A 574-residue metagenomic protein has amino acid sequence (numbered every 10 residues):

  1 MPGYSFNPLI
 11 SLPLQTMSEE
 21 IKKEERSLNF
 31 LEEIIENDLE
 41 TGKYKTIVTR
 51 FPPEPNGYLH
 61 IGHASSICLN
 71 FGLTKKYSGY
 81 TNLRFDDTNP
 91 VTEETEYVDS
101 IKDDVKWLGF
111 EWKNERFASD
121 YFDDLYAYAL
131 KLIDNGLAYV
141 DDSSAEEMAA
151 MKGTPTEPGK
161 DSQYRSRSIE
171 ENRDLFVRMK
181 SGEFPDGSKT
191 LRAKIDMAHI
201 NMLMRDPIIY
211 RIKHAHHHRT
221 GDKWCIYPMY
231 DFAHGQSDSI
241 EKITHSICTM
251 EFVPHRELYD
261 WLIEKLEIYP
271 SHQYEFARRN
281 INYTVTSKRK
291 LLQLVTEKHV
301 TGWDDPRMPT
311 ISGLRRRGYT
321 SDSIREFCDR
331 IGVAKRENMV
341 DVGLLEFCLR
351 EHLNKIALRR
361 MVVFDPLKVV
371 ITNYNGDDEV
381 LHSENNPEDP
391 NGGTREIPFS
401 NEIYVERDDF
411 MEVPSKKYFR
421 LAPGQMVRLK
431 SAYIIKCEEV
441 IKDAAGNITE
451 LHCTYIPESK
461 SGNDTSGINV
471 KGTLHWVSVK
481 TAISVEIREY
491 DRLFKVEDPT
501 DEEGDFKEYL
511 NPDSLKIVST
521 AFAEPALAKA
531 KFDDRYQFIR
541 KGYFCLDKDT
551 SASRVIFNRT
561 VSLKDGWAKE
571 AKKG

Functional and structural regions predicted by a protein language model:
G3-T16: Short, Lys/Arg-enriched N-terminal segments with co-localized hydrophobic residues within the first ~10-30 amino acids
R26-E36, E40-K102, H218-T249: N-terminal catalytic cores of NTP/NDP-binding nucleotidyl/phosphoryl-transfer enzymes
G42, N70, I101, L132 (+3 more regions): Residue-level signal for inorganic ion chemistry
P52-N56, R84-T92, N114-D123, E146 (+5 more regions): Conserved short loop/turn motifs at secondary-structure junctions
L83, D87-N89, T95, F117 (+6 more regions): Active-site cores that bind ATP or allylic diphosphates and position pyrophosphate for catalysis
Y97-Y121, A129, G136-A138: A glycine-rich helix N-cap at a beta->alpha junction
P270-C348: Long, charged, mostly alpha-helical binding arms that flank functional sites
F327-E337, V342-G574: Substrate/cofactor-recognition hotspot
